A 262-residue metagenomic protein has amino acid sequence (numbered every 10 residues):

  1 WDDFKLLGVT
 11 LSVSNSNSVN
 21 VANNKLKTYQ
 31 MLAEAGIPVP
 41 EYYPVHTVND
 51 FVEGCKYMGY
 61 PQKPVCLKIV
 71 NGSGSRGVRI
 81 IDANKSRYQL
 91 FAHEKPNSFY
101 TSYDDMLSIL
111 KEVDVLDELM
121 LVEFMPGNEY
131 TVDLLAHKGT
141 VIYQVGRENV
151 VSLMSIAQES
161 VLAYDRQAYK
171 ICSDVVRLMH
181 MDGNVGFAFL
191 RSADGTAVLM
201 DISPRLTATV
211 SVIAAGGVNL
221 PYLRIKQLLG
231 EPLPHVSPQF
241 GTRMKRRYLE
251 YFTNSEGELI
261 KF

Functional and structural regions predicted by a protein language model:
W1-N23, G36-Y42: A short, GP-enriched loop/loop-strand-helix hinge that lies immediately N-terminal to, or at the N-terminal rim
F4-K5, L32, M58, V176: A generic structural signal for well-ordered alpha-helical segments
V21-L119: Active-site nucleotide/adenylate-binding loops and adjacent lid/helix of ATP-dependent enzymes
P40, R76, Y130-V132, F187 (+1 more regions): Change "...and in nucleic-acid phosphodiester-cleaving endonucleases..." to "...and in nucleic-acid processing enzymes
Q62-K63, D117, N128-Y130, D182-V185: Short beta-strand or tight-loop elements that sit immediately N-terminal to catalytic metal-binding acidic residues
N71-S73, F124-N128, H180-D182: A short catalytic or substrate-binding loop motif that flags glycine-/basic-rich loops and adjacent residues that bind
F91-V175, L190-V198: Phosphate-binding site of ATP-dependent enzymes
V150-S155, V161-F262: ATP-dependent carboxylate activation and anion-phosphoryl transfer catalytic cores that bind Mg-ATP to form
